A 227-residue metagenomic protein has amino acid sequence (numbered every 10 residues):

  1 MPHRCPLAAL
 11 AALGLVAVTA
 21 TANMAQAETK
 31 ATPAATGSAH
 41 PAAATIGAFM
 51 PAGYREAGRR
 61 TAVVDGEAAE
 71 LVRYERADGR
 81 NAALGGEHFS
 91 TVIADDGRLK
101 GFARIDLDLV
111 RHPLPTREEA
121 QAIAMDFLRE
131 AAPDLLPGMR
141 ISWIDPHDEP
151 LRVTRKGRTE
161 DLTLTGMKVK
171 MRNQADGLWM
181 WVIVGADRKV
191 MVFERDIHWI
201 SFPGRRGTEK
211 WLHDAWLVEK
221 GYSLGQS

Functional and structural regions predicted by a protein language model:
P2-S227: Long, terminal "pre-/pro-" and other extracytoplasmic accessory regions that lie outside the mature folded/catalytic
